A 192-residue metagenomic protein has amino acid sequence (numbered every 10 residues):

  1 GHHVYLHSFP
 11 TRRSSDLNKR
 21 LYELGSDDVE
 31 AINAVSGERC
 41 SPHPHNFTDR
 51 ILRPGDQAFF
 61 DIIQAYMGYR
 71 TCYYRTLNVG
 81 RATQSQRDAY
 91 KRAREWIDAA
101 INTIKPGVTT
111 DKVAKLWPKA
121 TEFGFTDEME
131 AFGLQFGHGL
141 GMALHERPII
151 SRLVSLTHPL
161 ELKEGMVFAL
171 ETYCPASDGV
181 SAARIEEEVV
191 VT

Functional and structural regions predicted by a protein language model:
G1, S8-T192: Active-site neighborhoods and metal-handling regions in enzymes and metal-associated proteins
